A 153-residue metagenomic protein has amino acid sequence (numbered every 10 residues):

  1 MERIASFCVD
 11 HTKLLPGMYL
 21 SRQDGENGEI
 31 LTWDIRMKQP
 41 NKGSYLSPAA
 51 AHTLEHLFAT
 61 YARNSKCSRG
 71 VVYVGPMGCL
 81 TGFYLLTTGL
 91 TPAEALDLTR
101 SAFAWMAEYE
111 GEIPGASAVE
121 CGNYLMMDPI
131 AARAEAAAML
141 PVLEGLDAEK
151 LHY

Functional and structural regions predicted by a protein language model:
M1-N41, E144-Y153: Non-catalytic terminal extensions that flank enzyme cores
I30-R63, Y73-V74: Active/ligand-binding-proximal structured segments within catalytic/core domains that scaffold catalytic residues
I35, F83-T87: Short, well-ordered beta-strand elements
H56-C67, S101-A104, E108: Short, intrinsically disordered, mixed-charge
C67-V71, C121-G122: Low-complexity, flexible helical/coil segments
V71-G75, T88: Catalytic or ion-translocation cores adjacent to nucleophile or general acid/base/metal-coordination motifs in diverse
M77-G82: Short, conserved phosphate-binding/catalytic loop or strand-edge motifs used in phosphoryl-/nucleotidyl-transfer
L86-Y153: Acidic/histidine-enriched segments that form metal/cofactor-coordinating and catalytic pocket/exosite environments
